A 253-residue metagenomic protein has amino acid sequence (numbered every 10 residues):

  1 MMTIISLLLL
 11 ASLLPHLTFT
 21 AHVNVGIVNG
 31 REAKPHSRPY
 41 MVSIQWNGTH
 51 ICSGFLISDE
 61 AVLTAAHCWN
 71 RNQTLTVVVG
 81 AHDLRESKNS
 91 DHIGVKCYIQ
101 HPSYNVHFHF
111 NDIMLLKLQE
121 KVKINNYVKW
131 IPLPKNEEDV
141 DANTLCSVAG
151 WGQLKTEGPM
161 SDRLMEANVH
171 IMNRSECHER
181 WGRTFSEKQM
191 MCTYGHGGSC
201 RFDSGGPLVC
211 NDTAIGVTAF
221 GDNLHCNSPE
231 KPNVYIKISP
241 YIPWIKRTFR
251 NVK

Functional and structural regions predicted by a protein language model:
M1-L63, L75-A81, E86: Protease-domain processing segments flanking chymotrypsin-fold serine proteases, especially trypsin-like
T3-H36, V122-W130, E137-T144, E176-E179 (+1 more regions): Extracellular/luminal ectodomains of metazoan preproproteins built from arrays of small disulfide-bonded modules
V28-N29, V78-K123, N136, G182: Conserved catalytic-core segment of clan PA serine endopeptidases
A33-S37, L56, W69-N70, S87 (+5 more regions): Extracellular/periplasmic catalytic domains that process cell-envelope and extracellular macromolecules
S37-P39, N72-T74, S90-I93, N111-I113 (+2 more regions): Extracytoplasmic
M41, Q45, T144-K253: Extracellular trypsin-like serine protease catalytic domains
T76-E86, P132-E138, N168-R174: Short edge-strand/loop segments of extracellular domains
I99-N105, K121-L164: Active-site substrate-binding loop(s) of clan PA
